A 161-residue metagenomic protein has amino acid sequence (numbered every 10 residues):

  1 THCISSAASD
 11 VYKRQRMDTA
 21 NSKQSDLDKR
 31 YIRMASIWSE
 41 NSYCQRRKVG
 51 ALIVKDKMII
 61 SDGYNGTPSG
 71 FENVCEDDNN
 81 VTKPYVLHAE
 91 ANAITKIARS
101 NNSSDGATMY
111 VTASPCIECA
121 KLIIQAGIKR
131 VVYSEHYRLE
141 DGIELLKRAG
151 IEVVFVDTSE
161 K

Functional and structural regions predicted by a protein language model:
T1-Q15: Single conserved hydrophobic/aromatic residue that forms the stacking wall/gate of nucleotide- or nucleobase-binding
A7-A8, A51, A98: Long alpha-helical scaffolds
D10, D28, G50, E90: Acidic active-site catalytic centers that drive phospho-/nucleotidyl reactions and related ester hydrolyses
D18-D26, R33, I60-E160: Zn2+-dependent cytidine deaminase-like catalytic core
K23-R47: Short, basic/aromatic recognition patches
K48-D62: Short beta-strand scaffold segments in enzyme catalytic cores
